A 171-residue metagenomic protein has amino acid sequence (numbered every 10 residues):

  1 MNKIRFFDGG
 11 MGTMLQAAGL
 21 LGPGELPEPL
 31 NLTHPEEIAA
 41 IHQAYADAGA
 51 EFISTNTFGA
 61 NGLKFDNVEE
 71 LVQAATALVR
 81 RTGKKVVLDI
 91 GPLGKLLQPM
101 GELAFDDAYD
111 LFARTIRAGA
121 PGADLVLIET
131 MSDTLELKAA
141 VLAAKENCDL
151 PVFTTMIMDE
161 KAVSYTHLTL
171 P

Functional and structural regions predicted by a protein language model:
M1-T33, K84-F105, L150, M156-K161: N-terminal small/glycine-rich loop or linker at the start of catalytic domains across soluble metabolic enzymes
G9, Y45, V79, V126: Conserved, mostly hydrophobic/aromatic
L26-L32, A46, F52-L71, L125-L137: Glycine-rich, proline-tolerant flexible connector loops at the mouths of alpha/beta enzymes
L30-A44, F65-L78, D106-A113: Glycine-rich anion/phosphate-binding loops
G49-A50, A120-L125, D149: A structural motif
F52, L71, T76-I116, A123: Active-site beta->alpha loop and helix N-cap motifs at the rims of alpha/beta catalytic domains
V68-K84, A140-T154: Alpha-helix-loop-beta-strand connector modules within alpha/beta enzyme cores
T166-P171: Conserved small/polar residues in nucleotide/adenosyl-binding loops
